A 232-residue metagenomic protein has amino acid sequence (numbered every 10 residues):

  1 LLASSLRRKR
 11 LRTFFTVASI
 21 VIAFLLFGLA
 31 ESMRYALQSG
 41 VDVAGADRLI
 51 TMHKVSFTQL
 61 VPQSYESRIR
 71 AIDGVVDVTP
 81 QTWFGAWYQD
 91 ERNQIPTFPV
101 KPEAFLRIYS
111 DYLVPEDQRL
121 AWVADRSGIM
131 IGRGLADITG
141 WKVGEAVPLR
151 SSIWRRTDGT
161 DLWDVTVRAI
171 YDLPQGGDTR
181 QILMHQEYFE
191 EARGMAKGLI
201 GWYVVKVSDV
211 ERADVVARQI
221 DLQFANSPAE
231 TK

Functional and structural regions predicted by a protein language model:
L1-F27: N-terminal Sec/SRP start-transfer signal
L1-L2, P80, F105-Y109: Structured catalytic cores of enzymes that bind and process phosphorylated ligands/cofactors
T13, M33, R212-A213: Short phosphate-engaging motifs
V21-F98, E103-A104, V114-D125, D137 (+2 more regions): Hydrophobic, regular-secondary-structure patches
I50, G128, W202-V204: Short aromatic/hydrophobic contact patches that present stacked aromatics for nucleic-acid/ligand binding
V55, L60, I72, L135 (+2 more regions): Mechanotransmission and gating elements of multispan inner-membrane complexes involved in transport and envelope
Q81-T82, D90-K101, Y112-Y188, A196: Hydrophobic secondary-structure segments that place a key small or acidic residue at a functional site
